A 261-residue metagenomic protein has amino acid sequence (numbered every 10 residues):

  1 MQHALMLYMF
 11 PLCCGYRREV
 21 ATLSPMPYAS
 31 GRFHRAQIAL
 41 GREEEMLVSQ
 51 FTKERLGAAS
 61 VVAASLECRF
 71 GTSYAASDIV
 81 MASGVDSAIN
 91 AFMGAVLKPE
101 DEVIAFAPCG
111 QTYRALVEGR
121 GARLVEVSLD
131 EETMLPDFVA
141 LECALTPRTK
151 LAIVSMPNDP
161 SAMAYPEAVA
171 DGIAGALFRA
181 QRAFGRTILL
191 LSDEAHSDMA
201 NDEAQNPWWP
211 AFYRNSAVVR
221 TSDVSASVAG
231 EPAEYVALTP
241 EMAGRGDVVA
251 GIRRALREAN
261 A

Functional and structural regions predicted by a protein language model:
M1-G84, A91: N-terminal small-domain helix-loop-helix segment of the aminotransferase-like
A4-L7, A211-A261: Conserved core segment of the aminotransferase class I/II
R17, L124-E126, V218-R220: Conserved beta-strand scaffold positions in the cores of enzyme catalytic domains, especially in NTP/NDP-utilizing
L23, M156-D159, V224: Short glycine-rich anion-binding loops that position phosphate/pyrophosphate groups of nucleotides and phosphorylated
V48-G185, D198-Y213: Conserved core of the PLP fold type I
L151, L189, A217: Short, Asp-centered acidic motifs that coordinate Mg2+ and/or phosphate in catalytic or ligand-binding sites
M156, L190-L191: Residue-level marker for buried hydrophobic side chains located in beta-strands that build the well-ordered beta-sheet
E194: Walker B catalytic acidic pair
